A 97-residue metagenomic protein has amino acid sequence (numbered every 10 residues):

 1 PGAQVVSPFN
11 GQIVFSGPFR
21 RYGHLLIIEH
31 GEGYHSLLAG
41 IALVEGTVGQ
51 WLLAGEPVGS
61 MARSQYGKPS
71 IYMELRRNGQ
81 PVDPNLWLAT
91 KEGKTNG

Functional and structural regions predicted by a protein language model:
P1: N-terminal beta-hairpin/loop module of FHA
S7-A42: Zn2+-dependent peptidoglycan hydrolase active-site motif and core
H24, V48-G97: Conserved, short, structured surface segments that act as functional micro-motifs
E45: Conserved A-loop
